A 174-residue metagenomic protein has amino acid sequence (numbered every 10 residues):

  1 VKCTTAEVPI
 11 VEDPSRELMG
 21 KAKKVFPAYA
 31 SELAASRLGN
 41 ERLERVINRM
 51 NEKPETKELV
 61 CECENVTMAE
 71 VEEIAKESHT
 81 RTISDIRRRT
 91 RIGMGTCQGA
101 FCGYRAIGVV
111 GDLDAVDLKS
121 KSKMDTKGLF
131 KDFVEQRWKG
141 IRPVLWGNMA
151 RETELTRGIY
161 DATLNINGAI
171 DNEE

Functional and structural regions predicted by a protein language model:
V1-T96, A100-E174: Helix-rich C-terminal "cap"/substrate-channel and partner-interaction subdomain that packs against the flavin-binding
